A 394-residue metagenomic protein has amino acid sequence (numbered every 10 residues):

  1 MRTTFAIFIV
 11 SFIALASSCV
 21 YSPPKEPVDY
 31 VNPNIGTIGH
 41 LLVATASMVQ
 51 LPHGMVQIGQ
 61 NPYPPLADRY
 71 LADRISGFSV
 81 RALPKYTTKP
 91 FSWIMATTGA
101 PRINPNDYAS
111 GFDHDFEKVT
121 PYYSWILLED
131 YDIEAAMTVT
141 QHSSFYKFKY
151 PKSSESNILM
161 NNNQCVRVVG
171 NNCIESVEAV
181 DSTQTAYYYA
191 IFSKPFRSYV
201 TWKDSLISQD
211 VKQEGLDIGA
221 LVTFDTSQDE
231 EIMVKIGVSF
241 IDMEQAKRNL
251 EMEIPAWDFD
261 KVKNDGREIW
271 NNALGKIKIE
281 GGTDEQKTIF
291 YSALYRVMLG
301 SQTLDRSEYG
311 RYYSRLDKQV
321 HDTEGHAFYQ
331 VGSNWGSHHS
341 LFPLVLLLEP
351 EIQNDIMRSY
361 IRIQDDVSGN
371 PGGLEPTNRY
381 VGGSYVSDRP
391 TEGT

Functional and structural regions predicted by a protein language model:
M1-P23: Bacterial Sec-dependent N-terminal signal peptides
Y21-T394: Accessory carbohydrate-recognition regions in carbohydrate-active enzymes
